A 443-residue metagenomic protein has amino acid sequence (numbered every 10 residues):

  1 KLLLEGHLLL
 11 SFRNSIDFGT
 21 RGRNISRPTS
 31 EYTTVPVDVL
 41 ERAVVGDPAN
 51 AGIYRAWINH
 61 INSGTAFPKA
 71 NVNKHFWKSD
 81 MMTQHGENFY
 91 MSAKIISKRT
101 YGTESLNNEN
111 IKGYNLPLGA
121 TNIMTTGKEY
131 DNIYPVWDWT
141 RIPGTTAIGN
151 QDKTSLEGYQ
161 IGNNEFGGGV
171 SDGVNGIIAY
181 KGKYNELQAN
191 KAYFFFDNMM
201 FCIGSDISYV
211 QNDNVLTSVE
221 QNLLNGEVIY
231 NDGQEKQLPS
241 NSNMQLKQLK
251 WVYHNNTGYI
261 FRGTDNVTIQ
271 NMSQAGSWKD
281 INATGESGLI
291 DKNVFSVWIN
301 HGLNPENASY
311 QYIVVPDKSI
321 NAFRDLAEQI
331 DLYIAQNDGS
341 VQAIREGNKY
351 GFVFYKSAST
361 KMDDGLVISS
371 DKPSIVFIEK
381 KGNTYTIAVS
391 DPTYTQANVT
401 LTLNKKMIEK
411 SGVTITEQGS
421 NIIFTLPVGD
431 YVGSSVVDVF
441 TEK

Functional and structural regions predicted by a protein language model:
L2-N398, L403-E409, F440: Extended polysaccharide-engagement surfaces of secreted carbohydrate-active enzymes
P305-N307, E417-I422, P427-E442: Solvent-exposed, conformationally flexible loop/turn segments
V413-I415: Small-residue (G/S/T/A) turn/hinge positions that recur once per unit in extracellular repeat modules
